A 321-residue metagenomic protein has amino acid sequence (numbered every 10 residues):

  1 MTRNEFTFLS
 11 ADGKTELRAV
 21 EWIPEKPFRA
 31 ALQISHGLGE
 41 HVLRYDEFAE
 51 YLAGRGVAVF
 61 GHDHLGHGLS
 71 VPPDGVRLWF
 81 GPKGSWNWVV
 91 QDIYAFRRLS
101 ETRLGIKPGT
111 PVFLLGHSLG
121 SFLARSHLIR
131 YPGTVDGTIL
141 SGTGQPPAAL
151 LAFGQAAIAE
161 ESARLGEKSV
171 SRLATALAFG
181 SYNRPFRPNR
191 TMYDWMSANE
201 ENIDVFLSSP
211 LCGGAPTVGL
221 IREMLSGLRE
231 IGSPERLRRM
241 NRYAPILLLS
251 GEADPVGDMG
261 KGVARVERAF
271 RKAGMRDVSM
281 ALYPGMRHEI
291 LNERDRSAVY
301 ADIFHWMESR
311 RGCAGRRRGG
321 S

Functional and structural regions predicted by a protein language model:
M1-P24: N-terminal cap/lid segment of alpha/beta-hydrolase-fold proteins
S35-E40, S118-L119, E252-A253: Active-site glycine-rich loops that stabilize anionic/oxyanionic intermediates across multiple enzyme folds
R44-G75: Conserved alpha/beta-hydrolase
G81-R103: Alpha/beta-hydrolase active-site loop
L104-S118: Alpha/beta-hydrolase fold nucleophile elbow
A124-L211: Alpha/beta-hydrolase-fold enzymes
L248-S250: Short beta-strand/loop motif that positions the catalytic acidic residue of the alpha/beta-hydrolase fold
R271-S321: Catalytic active-site module of serine/aspartate enzymes centered on a nucleophile-bearing elbow/loop
